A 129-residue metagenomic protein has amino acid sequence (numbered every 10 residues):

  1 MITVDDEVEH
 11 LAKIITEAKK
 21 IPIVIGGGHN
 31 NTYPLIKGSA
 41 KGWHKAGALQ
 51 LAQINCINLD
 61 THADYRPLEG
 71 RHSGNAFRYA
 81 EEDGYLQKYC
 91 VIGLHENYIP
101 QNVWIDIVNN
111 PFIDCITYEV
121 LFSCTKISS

Functional and structural regions predicted by a protein language model:
M1-S129: Conserved alpha-helical scaffold segments that buttress catalytic/binding sites
